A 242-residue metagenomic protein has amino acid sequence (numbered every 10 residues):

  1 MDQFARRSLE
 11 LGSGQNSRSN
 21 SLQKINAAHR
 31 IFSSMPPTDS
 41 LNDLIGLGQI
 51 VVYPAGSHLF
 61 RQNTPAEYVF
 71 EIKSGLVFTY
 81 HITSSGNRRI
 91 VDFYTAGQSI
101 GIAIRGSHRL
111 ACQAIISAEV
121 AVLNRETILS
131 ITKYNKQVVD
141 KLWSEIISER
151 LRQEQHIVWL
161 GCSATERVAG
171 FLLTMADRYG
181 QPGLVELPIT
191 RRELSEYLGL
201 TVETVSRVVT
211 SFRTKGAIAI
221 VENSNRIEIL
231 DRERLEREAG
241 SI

Functional and structural regions predicted by a protein language model:
M1-A55, Q98-I100, R105: Cyclic nucleotide-binding regulatory module and flanking cytosolic helices
I45-G46, T64-A66: Short, small/polar residue-rich loop motifs at catalytic or cofactor-binding pockets
G56, E67-Y80, A96-G97: Glycine- and acidic-residue-biased ligand/ion/polar-headgroup-sensing regions
H58-T64: Short phosphate-coordinating micro-motif centered on Lys-Gly-acidic
V77-R89: A short beta-strand-loop-beta hairpin characteristic of the jelly-roll/cupin
I90-I147: Cyclic-nucleotide recognition modules
K133-T201: Polybasic "coupling" helices that flank or enter modular domains
A176-I242: Phosphate-/nucleic-acid-contacting segments
